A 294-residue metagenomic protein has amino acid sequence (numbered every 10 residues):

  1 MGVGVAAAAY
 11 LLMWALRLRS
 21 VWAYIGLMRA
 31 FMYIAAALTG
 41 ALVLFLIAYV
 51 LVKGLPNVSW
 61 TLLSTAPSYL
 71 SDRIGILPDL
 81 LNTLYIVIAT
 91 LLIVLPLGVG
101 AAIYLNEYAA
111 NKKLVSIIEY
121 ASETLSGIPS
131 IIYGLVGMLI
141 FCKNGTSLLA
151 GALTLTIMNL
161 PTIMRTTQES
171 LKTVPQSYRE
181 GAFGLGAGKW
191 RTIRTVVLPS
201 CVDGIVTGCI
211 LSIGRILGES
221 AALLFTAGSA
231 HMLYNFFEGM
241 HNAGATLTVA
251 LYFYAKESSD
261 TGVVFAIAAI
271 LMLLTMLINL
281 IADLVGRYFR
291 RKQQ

Functional and structural regions predicted by a protein language model:
M1, A15-I34, L44, A48-T90 (+1 more regions): Periplasmic/extracellular loop-to-transmembrane helix junction in inner-membrane transport proteins
Y10-L11, Q168, K172, Q176 (+2 more regions): C-terminal transmembrane helix and the adjacent membrane-cytosol boundary/short C-terminal tail of inner/organellar
M13-V21, T90-S122, L135, D283-R287: Transmembrane-helix boundary motif in ABC transporter permease subunits
I74, L223-M272: Interhelical loop and adjacent transmembrane-helix boundary motif in polytopic membrane transport permeases
E123-T156: Generic hydrophobic transmembrane alpha-helix motif, especially the helices
R165-F183, W190-L198: Intracellular coupling helices
K189-A227: Transmembrane alpha-helices
